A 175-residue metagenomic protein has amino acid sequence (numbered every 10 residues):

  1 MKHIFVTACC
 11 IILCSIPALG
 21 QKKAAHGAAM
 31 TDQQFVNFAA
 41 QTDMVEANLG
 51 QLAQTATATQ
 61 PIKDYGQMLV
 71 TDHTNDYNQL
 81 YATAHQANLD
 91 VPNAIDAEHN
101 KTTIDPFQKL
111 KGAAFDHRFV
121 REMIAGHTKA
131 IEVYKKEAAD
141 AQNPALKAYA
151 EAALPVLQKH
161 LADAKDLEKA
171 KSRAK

Functional and structural regions predicted by a protein language model:
K2-V6, C14-K175: His/Met- and acidic-residue-enriched segments that coordinate or traffic transition-metal cofactors and support
